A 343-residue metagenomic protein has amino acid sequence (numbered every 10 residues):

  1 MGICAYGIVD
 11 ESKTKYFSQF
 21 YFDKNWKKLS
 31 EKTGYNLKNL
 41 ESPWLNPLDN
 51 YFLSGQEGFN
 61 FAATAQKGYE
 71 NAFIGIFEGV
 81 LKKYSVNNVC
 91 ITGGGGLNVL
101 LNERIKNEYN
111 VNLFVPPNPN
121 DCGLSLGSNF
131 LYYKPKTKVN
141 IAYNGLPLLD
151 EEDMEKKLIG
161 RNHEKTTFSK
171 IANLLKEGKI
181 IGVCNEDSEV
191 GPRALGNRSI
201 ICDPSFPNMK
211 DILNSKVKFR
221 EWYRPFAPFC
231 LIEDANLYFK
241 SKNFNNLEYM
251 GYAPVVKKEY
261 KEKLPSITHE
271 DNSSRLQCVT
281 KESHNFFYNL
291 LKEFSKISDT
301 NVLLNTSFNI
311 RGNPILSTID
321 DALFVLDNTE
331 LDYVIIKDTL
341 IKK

Functional and structural regions predicted by a protein language model:
M1-N39, E78, L97-N98, N102-K343: Flexible beta->alpha loop and helix N-cap segments adjacent to enzyme active/binding sites
P43-T64, T268-R275: Gly-rich Lys/Arg/Thr-decorated short loops/hinges at beta-loop-alpha junctions or inter-strand turns that position
L48-N50, F73, Y260-L264: Short hydrophobic/aromatic-rich motifs at helix boundaries and adjacent loops
G55-N71, T280, H284: Short acidic-aromatic active-site loops that bind/stabilize oxyanions
A63-V89: Phosphate/ATP-binding catalytic cores across multiple sugar-kinase/actin-like superfamilies, primarily ASKHA
S85-G94, G182: Short glycine-rich phosphate-binding loop at a beta-alpha junction
